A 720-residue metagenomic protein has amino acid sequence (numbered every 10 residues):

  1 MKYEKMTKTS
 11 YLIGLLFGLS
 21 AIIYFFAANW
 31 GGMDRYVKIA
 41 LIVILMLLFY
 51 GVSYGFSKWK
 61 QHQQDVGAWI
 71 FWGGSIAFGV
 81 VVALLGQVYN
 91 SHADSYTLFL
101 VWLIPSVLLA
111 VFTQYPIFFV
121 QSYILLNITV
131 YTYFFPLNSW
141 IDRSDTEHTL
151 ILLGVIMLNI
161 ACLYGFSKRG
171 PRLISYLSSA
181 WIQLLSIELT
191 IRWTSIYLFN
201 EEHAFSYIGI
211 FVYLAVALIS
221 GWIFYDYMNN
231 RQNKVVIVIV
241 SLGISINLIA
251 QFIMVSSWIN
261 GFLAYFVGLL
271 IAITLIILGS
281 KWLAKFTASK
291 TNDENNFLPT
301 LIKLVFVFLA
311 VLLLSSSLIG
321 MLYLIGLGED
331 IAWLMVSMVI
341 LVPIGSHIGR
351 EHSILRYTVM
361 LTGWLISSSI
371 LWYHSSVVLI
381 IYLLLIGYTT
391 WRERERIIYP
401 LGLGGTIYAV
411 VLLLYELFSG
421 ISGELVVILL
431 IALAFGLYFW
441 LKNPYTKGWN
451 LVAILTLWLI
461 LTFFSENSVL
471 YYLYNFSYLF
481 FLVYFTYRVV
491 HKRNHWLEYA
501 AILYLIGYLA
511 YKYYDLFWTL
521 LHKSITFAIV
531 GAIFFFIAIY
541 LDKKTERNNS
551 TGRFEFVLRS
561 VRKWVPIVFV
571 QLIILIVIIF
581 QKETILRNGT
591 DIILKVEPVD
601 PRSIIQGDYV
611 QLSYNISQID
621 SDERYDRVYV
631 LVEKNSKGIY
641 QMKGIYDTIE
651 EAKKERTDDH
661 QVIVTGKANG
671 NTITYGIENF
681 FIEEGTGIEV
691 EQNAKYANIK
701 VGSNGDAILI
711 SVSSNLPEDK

Functional and structural regions predicted by a protein language model:
M1-V561: Alpha-helical multi-pass membrane segments and their bilayer interfacial helix-loop junctions
V52-S57, K595-Y629: Short extracytoplasmic
R562-I579: Hydrophobic membrane-insertion alpha-helices, especially the h-region of bacterial N-terminal signal peptides
V577-F580, L586-G589, Q611: N-terminal intrinsically disordered, low-complexity, charge/repeat-rich segments that act as generic
T584-D600: Alpha-helical transmembrane signal-anchor/signal-peptide segments
G589-D591, Y625-R627, A694-Y696: Extracytoplasmic
I593-E597, L631-E633, K700: Generic structural detector for well-ordered beta-strands
E633-K720: Beta-strand-rich cores of mature extracytoplasmic or soluble domains
